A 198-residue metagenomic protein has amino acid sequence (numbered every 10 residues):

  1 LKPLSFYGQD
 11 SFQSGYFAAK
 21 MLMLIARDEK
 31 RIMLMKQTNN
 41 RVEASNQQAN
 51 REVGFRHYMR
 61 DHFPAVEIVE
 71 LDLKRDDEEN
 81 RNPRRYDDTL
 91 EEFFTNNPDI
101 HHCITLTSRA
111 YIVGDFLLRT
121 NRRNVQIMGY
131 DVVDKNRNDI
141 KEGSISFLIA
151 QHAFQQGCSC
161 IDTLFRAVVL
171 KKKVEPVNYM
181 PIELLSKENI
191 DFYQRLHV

Functional and structural regions predicted by a protein language model:
L4, H101, S146: Conserved acidic residues
L4-S5, R31-V42: Short beta-strand segments enriched in small/hydrophobic residues
F6-I32, N136, H152-V169: Hydrophobic alpha-helical segments within soluble ligand-binding/sensing domains
S14-A18, S45-V66, I112-V113, Q156: Short, solvent-exposed amphipathic alpha-helices that sit in or adjacent to ligand/effector-binding or catalytic
R27-I32, D61-E70, I100: Short, structured loop/turn "capping" segments at alpha-beta junctions
M35-Q37, I104, L185: Short hydrophobic segments within beta-strands
V42-E43, M59-H62, H152-V198: Hinge/cleft segment of the Venus flytrap/periplasmic-binding protein
V69-K135: Hydrophobic alpha-helical
